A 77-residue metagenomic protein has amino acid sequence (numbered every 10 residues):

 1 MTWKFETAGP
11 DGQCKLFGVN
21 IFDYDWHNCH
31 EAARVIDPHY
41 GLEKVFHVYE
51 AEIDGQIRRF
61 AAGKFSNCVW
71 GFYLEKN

Functional and structural regions predicted by a protein language model:
M1-T2, E75-N77: Short intrinsically disordered terminal tails
E6-A8: Mixed-charge, Lys/Arg-rich low-complexity intrinsically disordered regions
C14-K76: Acidic, low-complexity, intrinsically disordered interaction modules
